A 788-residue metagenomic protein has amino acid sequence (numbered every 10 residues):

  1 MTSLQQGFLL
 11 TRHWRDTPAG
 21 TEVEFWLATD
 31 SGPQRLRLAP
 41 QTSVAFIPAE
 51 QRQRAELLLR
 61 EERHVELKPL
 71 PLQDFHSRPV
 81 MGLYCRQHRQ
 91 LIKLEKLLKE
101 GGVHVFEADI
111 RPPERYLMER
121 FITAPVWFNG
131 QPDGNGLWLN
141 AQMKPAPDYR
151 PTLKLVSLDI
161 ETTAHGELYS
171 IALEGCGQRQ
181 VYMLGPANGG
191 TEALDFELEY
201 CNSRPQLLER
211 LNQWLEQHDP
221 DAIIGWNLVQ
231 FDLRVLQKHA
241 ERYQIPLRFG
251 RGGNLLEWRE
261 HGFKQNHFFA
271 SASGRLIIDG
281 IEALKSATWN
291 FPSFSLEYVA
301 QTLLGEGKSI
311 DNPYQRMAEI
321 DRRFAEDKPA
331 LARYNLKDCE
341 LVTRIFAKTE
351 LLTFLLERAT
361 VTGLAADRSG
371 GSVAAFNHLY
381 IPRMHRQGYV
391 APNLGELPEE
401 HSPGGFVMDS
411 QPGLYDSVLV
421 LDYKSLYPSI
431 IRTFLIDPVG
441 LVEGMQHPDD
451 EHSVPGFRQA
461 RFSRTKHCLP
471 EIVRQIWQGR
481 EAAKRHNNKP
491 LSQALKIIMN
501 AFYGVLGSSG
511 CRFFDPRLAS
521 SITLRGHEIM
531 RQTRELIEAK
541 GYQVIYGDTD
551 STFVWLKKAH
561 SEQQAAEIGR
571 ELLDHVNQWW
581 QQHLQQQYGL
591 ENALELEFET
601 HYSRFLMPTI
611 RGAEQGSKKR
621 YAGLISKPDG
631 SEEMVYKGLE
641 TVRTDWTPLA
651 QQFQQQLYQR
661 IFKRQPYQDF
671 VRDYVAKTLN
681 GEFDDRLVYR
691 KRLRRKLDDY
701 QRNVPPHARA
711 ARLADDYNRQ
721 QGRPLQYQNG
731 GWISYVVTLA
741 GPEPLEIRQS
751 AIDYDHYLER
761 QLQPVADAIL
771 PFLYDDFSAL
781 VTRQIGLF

Functional and structural regions predicted by a protein language model:
M1-D219, L336-K337, L341-T360, L364-G404 (+5 more regions): DnaQ-like (DEDDh/DEDDy) 3′-5′ exonuclease domain used for proofreading and 3′-end trimming on nucleic acids
R15, G20-T29, P33, F346 (+9 more regions): DNA-dependent DNA polymerase catalytic subunits
L158, E192-L198, Q217-A222, I281-E282 (+8 more regions): Glycine- and acidic
E167-L168, L228, L233-H239, I430-I431 (+2 more regions): A short acidic (Asp/Glu
A193-L198, D219, L233, R242 (+1 more regions): Active-site-proximal helix-loop-helix substrate-binding element of RNase H-like nuclease domains
L211-V235: Proline-aspartate-enriched helix->loop->beta-strand connector
R275, V299-L303, G307-R383, P490-K496 (+1 more regions): Mixed-charge, glycine-rich, non-catalytic linkers/tails in nucleic-acid processing enzymes
